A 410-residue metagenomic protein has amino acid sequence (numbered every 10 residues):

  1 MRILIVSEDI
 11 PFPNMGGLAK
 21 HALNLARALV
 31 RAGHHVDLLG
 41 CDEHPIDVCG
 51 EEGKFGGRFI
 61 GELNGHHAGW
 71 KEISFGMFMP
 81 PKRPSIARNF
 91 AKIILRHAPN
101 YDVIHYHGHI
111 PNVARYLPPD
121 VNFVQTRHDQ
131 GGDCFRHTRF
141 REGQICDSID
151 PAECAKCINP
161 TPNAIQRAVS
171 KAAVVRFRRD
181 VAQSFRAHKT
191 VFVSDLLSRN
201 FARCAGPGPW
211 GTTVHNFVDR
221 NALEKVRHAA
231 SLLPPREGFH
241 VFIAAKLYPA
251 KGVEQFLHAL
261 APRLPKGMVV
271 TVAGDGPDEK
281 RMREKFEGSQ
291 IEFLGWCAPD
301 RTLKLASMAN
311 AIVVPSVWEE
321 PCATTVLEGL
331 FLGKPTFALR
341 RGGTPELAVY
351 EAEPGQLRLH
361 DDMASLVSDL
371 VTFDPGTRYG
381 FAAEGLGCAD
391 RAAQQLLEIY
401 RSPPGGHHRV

Functional and structural regions predicted by a protein language model:
G17, H228-A229, D361-S365, D374-H408: A charged, aromatic-enriched C-terminal amphipathic alpha-helix characteristic of glycosyltransferases across folds
G131, Q144-T190, C204: Membrane-proximal helix-turn-helix segments that form the acceptor-binding/catalytic region of lipid-linked
V191, L233-K251, L257-A261: Conserved donor-binding/catalytic core segment of Leloir-type glycosyltransferases
A202-R203, T212, F217-G238: Acidic anion/phosphate-binding donor-loop and adjacent secondary structure in glycosyltransferase catalytic cores
K280-D300: Nucleotide-activated donor-binding/catalytic signature segment of Leloir-type glycosyltransferases, i.e., the conserved
W296-C297, K304-A309: Short alpha-helical donor nucleotide-sugar binding micro-motif in glycosyltransferases
S307-P321: Acidic donor-binding loop of glycosyltransferase active sites
A311, P335-A338: Short hydrophobic beta-strand element within catalytic cores of glycosyltransferases and related nucleotide-activated
